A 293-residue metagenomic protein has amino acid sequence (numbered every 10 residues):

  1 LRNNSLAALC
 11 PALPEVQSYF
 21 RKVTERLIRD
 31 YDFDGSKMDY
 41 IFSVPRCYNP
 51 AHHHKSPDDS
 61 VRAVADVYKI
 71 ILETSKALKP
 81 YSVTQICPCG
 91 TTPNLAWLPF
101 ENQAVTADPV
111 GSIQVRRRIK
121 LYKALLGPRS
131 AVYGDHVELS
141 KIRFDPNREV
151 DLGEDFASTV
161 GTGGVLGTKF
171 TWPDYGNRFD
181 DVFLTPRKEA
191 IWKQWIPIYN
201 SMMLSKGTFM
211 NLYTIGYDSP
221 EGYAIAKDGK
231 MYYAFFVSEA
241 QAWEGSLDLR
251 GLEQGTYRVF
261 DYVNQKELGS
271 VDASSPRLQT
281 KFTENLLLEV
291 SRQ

Functional and structural regions predicted by a protein language model:
L1-D30, A107: Active-site-adjacent "subsite" loops/lids of carbohydrate-active enzymes
L1-E15, F42-I71: Aromatic- and acidic-residue-enriched carbohydrate-binding clefts of CAZyme catalytic domains
L1-L6, D34-R46, Q85-G90, A131-V132: Core alpha/beta catalytic barrel or barrel-like domain that forms the active/cofactor pocket in diverse metabolic
Y19-H53: Active-site groove signature of glycoside hydrolases
R21-I28, A65-K76: Short, well-ordered alpha-helical packing segments
S60, G245-L249, A273-S274: Composition- and surface-driven signal marking solvent-exposed, interaction-prone regions in large proteins
Y68-K266, Q279, E284: Active-site-proximal substrate-binding groove within the catalytic cores of carbohydrate-active enzymes
G269-Q293: C-terminal beta-strand-rich structural cap/linker in extracellular carbohydrate-active enzymes
